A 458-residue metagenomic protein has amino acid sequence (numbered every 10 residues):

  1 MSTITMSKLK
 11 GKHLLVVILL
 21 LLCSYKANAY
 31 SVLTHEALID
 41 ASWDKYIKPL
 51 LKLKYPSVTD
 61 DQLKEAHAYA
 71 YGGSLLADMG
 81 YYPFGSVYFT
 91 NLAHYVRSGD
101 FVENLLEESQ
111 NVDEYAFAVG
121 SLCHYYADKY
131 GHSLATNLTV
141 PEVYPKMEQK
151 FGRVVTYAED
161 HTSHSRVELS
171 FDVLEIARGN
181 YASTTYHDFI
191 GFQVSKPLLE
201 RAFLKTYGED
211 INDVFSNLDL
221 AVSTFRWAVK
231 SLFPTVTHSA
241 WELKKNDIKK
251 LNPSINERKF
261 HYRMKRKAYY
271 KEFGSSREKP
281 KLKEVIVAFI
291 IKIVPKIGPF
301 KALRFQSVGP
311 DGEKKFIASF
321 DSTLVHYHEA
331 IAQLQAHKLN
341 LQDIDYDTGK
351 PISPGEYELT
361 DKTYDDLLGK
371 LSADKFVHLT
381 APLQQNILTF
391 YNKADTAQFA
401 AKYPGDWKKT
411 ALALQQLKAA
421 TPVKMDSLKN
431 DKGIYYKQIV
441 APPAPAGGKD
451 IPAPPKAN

Functional and structural regions predicted by a protein language model:
S2-L15: Bacterial N-terminal signal peptides that target proteins for export
L15-C23: Bacterial N-terminal signal peptides
L21, F233-E242: Short, low-complexity Pro/Thr/Gly
K26-A116, K129-D213, A228, S239-N246 (+1 more regions): N-terminal, motif-rich segments that launch catalysis or mediate targeting to/interaction with membranes, typified by
S121, Y125-K129: Catalytic glutamate of the conserved HExxH
V222-L232: Eukaryote-specific, cytoplasm-facing alpha-helical/coiled-coil scaffolding segments in long proteins
L251-S254: C-terminal transmembrane helix pair
